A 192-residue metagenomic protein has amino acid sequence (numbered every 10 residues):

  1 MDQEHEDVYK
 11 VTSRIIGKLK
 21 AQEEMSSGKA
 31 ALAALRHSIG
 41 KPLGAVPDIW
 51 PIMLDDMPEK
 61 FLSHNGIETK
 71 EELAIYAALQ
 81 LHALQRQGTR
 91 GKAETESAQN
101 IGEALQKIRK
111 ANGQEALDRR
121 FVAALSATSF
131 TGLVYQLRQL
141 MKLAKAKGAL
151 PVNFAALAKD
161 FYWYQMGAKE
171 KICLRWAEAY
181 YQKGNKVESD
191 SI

Functional and structural regions predicted by a protein language model:
M1-E6, S189-I192: Acidic, serine/threonine-rich, charge-biased low-complexity segments in large eukaryotic scaffold/adaptor proteins
Q3-L62, A77: N-terminal domain-start signal
K29, A33, P47, P51 (+5 more regions): Non-catalytic, well-ordered alpha-helical scaffold segments
G40, L54, P58, Q80 (+6 more regions): Alpha-helical repeat scaffolds in large eukaryotic proteins
G40, L62, G66, A124-A127 (+1 more regions): Generic amphipathic alpha-helical segments used as scaffolds and interaction surfaces in large, multi-domain proteins
P58-K107: Aromatic- and glycine-enriched beta-alpha-beta binding-site module
A93-Y162: Conserved binding-pocket/active-site segment within a compact domain
A144-I192: Alpha-helical oligomerization segments
